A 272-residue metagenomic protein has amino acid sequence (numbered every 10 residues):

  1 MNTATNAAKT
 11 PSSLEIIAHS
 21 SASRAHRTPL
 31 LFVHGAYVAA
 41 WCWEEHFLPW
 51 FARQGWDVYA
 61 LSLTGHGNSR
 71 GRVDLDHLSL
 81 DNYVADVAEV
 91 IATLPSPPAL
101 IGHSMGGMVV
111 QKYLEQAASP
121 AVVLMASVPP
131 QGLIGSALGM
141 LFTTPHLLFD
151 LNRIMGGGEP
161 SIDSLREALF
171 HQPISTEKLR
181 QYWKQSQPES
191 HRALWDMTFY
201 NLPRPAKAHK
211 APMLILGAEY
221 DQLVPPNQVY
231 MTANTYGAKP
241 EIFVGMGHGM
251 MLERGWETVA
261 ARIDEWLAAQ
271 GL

Functional and structural regions predicted by a protein language model:
G35-A39, S104, E219: Active-site glycine-rich loops that stabilize anionic/oxyanionic intermediates across multiple enzyme folds
A36-L48: The serine-hydrolase catalytic nucleophile loop
W50-R72: Conserved alpha/beta-hydrolase
N82-P98: Conserved acidic catalytic loop of the alpha/beta-hydrolase fold
A118-R153, A193-T198: Flexible "cap/lid" loop of the alpha/beta hydrolase fold
H209, I215-G217: Short beta-strand/loop motif that positions the catalytic acidic residue of the alpha/beta-hydrolase fold
Q222-Q228: Conserved alpha/beta-hydrolase "acid-adjacent" motif
E241-L272: Catalytic active-site module of serine/aspartate enzymes centered on a nucleophile-bearing elbow/loop
